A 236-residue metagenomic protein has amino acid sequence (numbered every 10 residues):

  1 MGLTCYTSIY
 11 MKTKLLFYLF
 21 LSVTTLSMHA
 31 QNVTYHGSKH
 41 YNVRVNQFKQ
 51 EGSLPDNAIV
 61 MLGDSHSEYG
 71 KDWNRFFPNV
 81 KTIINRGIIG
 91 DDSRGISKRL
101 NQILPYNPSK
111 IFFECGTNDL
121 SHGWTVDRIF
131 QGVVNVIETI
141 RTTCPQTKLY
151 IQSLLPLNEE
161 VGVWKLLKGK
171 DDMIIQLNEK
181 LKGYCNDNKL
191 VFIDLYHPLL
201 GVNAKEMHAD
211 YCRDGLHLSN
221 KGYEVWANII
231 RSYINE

Functional and structural regions predicted by a protein language model:
M1-N32: Bacterial Sec-dependent N-terminal signal peptides
F20, Q31, P156-E236: Catalytic His-Asp segment of secreted/periplasmic serine-dependent ester chemistry enzymes
A30-K110: Serine-esterase "nucleophile elbow" of acetyl-processing enzymes
N85-I89, F112-L120, L154, L200: Cell-envelope and extracellular/periplasmic
P105-T117, P145: Proline-aspartate-enriched helix->loop->beta-strand connector
V126-V136, I174-L177: Charged helix-capping and loop-helix junction motifs
V136-I140, C185: Hydrophobic positions in alpha-helices of CheY-like receiver
